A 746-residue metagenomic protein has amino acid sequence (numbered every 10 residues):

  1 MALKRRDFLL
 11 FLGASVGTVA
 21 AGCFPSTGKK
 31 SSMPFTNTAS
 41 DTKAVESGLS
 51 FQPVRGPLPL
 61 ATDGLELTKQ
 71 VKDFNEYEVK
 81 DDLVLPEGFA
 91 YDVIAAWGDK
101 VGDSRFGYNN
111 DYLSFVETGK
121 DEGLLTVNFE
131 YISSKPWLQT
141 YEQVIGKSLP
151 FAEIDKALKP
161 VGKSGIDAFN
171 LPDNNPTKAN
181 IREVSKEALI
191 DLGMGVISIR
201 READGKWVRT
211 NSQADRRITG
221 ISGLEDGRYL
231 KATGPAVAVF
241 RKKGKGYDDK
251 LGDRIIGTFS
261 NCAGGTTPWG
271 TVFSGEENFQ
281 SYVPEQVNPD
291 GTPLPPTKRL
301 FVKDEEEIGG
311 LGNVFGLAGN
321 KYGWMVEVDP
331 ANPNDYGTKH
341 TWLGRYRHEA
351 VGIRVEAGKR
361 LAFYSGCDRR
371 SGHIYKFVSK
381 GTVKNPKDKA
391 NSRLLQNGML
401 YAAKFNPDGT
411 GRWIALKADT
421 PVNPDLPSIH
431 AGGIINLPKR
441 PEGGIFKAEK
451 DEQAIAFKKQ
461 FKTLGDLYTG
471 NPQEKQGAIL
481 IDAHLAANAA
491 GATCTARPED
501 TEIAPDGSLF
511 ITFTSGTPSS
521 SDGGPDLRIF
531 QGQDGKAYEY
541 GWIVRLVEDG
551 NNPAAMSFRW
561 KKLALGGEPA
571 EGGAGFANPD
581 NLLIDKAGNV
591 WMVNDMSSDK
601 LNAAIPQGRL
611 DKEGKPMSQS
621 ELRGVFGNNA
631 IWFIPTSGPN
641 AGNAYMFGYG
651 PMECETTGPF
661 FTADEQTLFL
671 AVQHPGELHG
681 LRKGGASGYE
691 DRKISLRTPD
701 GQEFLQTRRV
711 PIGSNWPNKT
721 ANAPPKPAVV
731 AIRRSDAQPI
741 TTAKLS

Functional and structural regions predicted by a protein language model:
M1-D7, A14: N-terminal secretory signal peptides
F11-S746: Conserved small-residue
